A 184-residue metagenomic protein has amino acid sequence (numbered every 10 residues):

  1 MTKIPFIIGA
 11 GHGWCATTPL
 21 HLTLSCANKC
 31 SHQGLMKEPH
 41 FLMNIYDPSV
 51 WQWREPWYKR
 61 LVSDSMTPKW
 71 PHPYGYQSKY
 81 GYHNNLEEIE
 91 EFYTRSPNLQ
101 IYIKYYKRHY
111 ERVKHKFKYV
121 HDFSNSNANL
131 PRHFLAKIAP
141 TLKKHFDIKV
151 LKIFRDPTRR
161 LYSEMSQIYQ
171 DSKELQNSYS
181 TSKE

Functional and structural regions predicted by a protein language model:
M1-K118, D122-S124, R160-K183: PAPS-dependent sulfotransferase catalytic core
L99, F134-A139, T158-R159: Short alpha-helix within the catalytic core of nucleotide-sugar-dependent glycosyltransferases
F117-K118, S126-F146: Active-site periphery "cap/insert" segments of enzyme catalytic domains
L142-M165: Conserved phosphate-donor/acceptor-positioning beta-strand/loop module used by diverse small-molecule
